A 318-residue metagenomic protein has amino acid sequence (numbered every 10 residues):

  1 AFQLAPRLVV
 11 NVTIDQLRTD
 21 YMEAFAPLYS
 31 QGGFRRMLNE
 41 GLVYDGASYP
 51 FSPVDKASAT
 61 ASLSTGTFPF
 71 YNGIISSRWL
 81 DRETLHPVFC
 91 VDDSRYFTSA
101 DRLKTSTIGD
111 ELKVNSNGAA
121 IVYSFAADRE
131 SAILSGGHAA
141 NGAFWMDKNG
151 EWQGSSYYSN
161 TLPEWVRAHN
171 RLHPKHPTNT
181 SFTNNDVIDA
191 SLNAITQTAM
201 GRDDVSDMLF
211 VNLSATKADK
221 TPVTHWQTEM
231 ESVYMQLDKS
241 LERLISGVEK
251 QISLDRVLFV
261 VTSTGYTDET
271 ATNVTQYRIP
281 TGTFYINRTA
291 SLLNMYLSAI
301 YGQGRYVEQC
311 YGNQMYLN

Functional and structural regions predicted by a protein language model:
A5-V10, E40-Y44, Y71, N117-V122 (+2 more regions): Loop/turn elements at helix/coil->beta-strand transitions in domains of secreted/extracellular proteins
P6-R18, M37, L63, L112 (+4 more regions): Beta-strand elements within well-structured catalytic alpha/beta cores of enzymes that handle phosphate/sulfate esters
T13, L17-Y21, S30-F34, K56-L63 (+9 more regions): Stable alpha-helical elements in mature extracytoplasmic
R18-F25, A47-P50, S94-A100, P177-S181 (+2 more regions): Second-shell loop/turn segments in exported
M22-Y71, I121-S124: Short, structured active-site-proximal loop/turn typified by the sulfatase FGly-forming signature C/S-X-P-X-R
Y29, G46, D55, S77-T98 (+2 more regions): Secreted, luminal/periplasmic, and some membrane-associated catalytic domains that remodel anionic oxygen-ester
F68, G73-V205, S214-T221: His/Asp/Glu-rich, glycine-adjacent segments that coordinate divalent cations and/or stabilize oxyanion chemistry on
A140-A143, E151-N160, S206-L209, T221-K250: Extended hydrophobic/aromatic segments used for targeting, binding, or gating
